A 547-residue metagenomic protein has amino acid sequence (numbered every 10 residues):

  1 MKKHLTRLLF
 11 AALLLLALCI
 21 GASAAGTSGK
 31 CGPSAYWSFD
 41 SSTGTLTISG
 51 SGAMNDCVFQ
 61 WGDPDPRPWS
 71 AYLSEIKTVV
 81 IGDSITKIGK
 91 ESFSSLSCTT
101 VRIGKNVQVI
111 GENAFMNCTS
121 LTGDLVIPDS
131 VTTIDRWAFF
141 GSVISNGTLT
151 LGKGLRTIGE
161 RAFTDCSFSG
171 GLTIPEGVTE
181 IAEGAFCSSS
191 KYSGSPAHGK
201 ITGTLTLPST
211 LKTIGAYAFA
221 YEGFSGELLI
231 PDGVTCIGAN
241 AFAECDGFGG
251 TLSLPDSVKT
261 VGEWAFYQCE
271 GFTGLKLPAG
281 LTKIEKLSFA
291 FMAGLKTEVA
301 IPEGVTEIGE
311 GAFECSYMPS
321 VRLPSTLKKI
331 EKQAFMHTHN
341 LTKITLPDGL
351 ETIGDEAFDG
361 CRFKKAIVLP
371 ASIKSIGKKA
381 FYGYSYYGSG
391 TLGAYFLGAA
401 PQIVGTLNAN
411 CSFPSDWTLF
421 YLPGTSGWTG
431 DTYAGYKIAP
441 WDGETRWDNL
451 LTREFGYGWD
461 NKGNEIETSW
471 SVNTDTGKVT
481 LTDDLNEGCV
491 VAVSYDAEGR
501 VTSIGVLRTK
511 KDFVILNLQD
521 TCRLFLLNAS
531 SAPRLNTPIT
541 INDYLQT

Functional and structural regions predicted by a protein language model:
M1-L9: Bacterial N-terminal signal peptides that target proteins for export
F10-C19: Bacterial N-terminal signal peptides
C19-T27: Sec-dependent signal peptide cleavage junction
G26-K30, N449-T474: Transition segment at domain starts
T45-S51, L73-K87, S97-V109, T119-T133 (+12 more regions): Structural signature of tandem-repeat unit edges
G89-S92, G111-M116, D135-A138, G159-A162 (+9 more regions): Consensus positions within tandem repeat domains that build extended binding/scaffold surfaces
S288, G377-D448: Leucine-rich solenoid repeat scaffolds
N528-T537: Short acidic/polar inter-strand loop motif in beta-rich domains
